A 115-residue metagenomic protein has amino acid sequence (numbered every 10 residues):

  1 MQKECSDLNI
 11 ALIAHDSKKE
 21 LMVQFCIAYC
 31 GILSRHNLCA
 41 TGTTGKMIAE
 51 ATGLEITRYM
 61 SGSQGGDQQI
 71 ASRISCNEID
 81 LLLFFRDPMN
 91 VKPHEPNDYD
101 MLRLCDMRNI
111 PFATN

Functional and structural regions predicted by a protein language model:
I13, R35-L38, Q68-Q69: Metallocofactor- and cofactor-centric catalytic cores in central/energy metabolism, strongly enriched
E20-G31: Histidine-anchored nucleotide/phosphate-binding helix
R35-T44, I48: Short internal beta-strands
N37, L54-G65: Short hydrophobic/aromatic-enriched beta-strand-loop microsegments
C39, L102-N115: Short, acidic/small-residue loops that bind anionic groups at enzyme active sites
D67-L104: Mid-chain, well-packed structural core segment of small domains
